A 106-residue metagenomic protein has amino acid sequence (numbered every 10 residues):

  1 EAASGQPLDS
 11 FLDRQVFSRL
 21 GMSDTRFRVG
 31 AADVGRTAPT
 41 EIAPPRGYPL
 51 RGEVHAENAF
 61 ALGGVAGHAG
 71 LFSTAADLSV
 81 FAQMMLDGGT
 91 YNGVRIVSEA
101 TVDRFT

Functional and structural regions predicted by a protein language model:
E1-T106: Short, surface-exposed loop or secondary-structure junction motifs that flank catalytic or metal-binding residues
